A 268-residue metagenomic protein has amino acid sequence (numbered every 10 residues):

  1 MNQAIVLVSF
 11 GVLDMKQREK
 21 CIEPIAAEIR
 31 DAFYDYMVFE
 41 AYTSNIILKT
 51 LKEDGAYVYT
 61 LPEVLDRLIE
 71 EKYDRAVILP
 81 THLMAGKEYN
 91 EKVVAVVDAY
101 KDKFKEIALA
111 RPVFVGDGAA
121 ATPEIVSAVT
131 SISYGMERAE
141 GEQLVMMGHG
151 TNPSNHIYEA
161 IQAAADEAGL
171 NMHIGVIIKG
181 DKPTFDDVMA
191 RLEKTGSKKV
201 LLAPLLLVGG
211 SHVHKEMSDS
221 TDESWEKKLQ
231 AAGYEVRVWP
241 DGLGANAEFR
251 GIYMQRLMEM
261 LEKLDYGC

Functional and structural regions predicted by a protein language model:
M1-L201, L207-C268: Extended amphipathic ligand-handling, pore-lining, and cofactor/metal-binding catalytic surfaces
